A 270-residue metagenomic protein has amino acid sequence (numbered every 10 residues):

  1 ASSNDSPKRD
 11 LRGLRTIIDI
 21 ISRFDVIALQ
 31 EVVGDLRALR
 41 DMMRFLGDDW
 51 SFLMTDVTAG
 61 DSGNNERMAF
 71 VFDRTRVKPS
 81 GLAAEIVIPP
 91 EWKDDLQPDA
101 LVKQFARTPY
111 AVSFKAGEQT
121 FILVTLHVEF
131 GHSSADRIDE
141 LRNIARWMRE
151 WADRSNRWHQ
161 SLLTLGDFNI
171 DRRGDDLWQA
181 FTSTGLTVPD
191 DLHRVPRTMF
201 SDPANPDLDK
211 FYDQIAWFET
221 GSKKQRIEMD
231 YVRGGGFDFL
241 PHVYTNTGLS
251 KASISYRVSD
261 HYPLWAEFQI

Functional and structural regions predicted by a protein language model:
A1-A69, L141-R142, H159, F237-Y256 (+1 more regions): N-terminal, active-site-proximal structural segment of metallo-dependent hydrolase catalytic domains
A1-N4, G81-E85, T120-F130: Active-site-proximal beta-strand elements of phosphoester/diester hydrolases
A1-R12, W92-V102, H132, D136: Acidic/histidine-rich helix-loop elements that form or flank divalent-metal/phosphate-binding sites at the catalytic
V26, M68-F70, P109-S113, T125 (+2 more regions): Conserved hydrophobic/aromatic beta-strand scaffold that supports enzyme active sites
V33, H127-E129, F168-D171: Catalytic metal-binding/acid-base residues of hydrolase active sites
V33, R37-Q119: Structured beta-strand-rich core segments of catalytic domains in phosphoester-bond hydrolases
L36, E150-L163, I170-I270: Metal-dependent phosphoester-hydrolase catalytic domains
K115-R142, R146: Metal-dependent phosphoester/phosphodiester hydrolase catalytic core
